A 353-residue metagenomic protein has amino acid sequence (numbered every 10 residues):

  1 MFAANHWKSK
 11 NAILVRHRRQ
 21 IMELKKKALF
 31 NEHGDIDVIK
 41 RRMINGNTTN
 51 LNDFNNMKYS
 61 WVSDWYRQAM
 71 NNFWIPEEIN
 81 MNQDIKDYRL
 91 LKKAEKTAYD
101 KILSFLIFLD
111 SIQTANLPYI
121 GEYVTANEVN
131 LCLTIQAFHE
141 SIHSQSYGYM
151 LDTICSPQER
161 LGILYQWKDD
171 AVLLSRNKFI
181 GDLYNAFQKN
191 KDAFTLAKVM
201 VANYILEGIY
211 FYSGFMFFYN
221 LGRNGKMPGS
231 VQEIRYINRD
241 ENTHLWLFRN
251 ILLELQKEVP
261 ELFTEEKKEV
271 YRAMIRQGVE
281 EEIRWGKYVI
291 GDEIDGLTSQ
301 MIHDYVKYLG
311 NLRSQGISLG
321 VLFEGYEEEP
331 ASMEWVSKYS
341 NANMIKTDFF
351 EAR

Functional and structural regions predicted by a protein language model:
M1-F2, M22: Accessible peptide chain termini
H17, I21-R353: Non-heme di-metal
